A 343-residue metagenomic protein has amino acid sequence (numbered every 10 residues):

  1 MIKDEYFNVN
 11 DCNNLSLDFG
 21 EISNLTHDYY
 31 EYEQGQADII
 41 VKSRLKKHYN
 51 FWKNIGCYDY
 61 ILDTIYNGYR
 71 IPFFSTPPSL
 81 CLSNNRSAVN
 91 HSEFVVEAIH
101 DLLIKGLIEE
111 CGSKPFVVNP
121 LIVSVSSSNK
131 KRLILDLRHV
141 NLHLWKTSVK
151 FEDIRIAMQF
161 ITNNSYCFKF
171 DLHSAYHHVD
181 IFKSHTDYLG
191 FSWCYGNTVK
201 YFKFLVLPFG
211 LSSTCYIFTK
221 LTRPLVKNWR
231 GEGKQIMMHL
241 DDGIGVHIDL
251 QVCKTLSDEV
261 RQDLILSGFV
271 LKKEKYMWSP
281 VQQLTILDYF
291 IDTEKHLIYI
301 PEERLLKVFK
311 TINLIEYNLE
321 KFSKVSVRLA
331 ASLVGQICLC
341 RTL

Functional and structural regions predicted by a protein language model:
D11-V149, M238-D242: Reverse-transcribing Pol proteins
L17, K46-S79, S124-R132, H173-F202 (+2 more regions): Reverse-transcriptase-like RNA-dependent polymerase core
R70, W145, K203, W278-L343: C-terminal reverse transcriptase regions that engage the nucleic-acid substrate
N84-F94, I108-P115, S127, H143-S148 (+7 more regions): Conserved, non-catalytic sequence blocks in retroelement Pol enzymes and Pol-derived host proteins
L102, L121, V125, D136 (+9 more regions): Mobile genetic element proteins and their domesticated derivatives, centered on retroelements and DNA transposons
L102, S165, Y176, V199-G233 (+1 more regions): Conserved pre-motif C helix in the palm subdomain of viral-like polymerases
S128-N141, A157-I181, L329-V334: Conserved catalytic palm subdomain of right-hand nucleotidyl-transferase polymerases, strongest for RNA-directed enzymes
C215-L264, K273: Active-site palm subdomain of RNA-directed nucleic acid polymerases
